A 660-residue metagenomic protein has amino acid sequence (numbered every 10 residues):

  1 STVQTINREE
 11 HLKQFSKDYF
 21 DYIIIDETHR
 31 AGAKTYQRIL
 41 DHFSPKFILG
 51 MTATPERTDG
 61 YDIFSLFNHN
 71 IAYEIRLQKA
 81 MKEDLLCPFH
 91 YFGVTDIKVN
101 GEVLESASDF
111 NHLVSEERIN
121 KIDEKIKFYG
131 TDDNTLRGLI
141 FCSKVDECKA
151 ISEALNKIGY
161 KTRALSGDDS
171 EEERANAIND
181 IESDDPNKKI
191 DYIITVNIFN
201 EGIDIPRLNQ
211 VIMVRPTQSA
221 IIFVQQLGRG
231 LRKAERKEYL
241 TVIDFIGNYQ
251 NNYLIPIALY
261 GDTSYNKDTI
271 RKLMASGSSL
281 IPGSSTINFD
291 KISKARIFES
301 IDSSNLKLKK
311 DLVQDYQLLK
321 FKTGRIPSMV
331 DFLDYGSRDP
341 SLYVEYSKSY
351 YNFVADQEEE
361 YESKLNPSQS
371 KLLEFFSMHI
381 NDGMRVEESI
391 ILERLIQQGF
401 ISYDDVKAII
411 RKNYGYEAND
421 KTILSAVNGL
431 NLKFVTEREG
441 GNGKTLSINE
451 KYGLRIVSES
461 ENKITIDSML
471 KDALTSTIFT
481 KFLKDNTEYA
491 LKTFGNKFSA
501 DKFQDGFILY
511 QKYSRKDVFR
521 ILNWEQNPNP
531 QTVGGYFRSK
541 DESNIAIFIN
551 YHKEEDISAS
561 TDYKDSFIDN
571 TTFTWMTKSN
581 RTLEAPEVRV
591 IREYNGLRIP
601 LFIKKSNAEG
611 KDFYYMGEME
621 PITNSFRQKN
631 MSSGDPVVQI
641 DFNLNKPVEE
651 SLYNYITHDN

Functional and structural regions predicted by a protein language model:
S1-Y22, A33-R38: Conserved helix/coil segment N-terminal to the catalytic DExD/H
H11, K149-A150, Y160-F199: Conserved helicase ATPase core of P-loop NTP-dependent helicases/translocases
R30-H90: Post-DEXD/H (motif II) to motif III coupling segment of the RecA-like Helicase ATP-binding lobe
I71-C142: Conserved interdomain linker/interface between the two RecA-like ATPase lobes of SF2 helicase motors
K127, K144, A258-I391, Q398-S402 (+1 more regions): Long, largely alpha-helical accessory region at the distal end of helicase-like NTP-driven motors
Y192-P216, I222-Q225, R229, L240-D244: A short beta-strand element within the Helicase C-terminal
A220-Q225, R229-Y260: Conserved segment of the helicase C-terminal RecA-like domain
K371-M378, M384-L395, G506-D612: Acidic, glycine-rich low-complexity segments with interspersed aromatic residues
